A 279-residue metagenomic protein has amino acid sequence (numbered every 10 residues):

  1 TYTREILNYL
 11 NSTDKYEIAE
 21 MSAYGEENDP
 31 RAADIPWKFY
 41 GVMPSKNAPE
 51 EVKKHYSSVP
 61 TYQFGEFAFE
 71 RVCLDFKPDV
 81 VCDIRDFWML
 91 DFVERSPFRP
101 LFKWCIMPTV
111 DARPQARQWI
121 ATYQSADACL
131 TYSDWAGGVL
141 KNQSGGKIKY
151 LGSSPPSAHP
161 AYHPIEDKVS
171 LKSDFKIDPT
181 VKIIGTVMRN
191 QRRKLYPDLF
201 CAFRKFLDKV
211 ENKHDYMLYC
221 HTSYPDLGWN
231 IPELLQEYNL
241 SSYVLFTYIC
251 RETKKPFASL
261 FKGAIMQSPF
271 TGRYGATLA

Functional and structural regions predicted by a protein language model:
T1-E27, F76: N-terminal subdomain of nucleotide-sugar transferases
T1-Y9, D198-A202, L227: Conserved alpha-helical elements of sugar-nucleotide-dependent glycosyltransferases
G25, W135, Y150-E166, R251: Short beta-strand->alpha-helix junction loop in the catalytic core of nucleotide-activated group-transfer enzymes
D34-A128, D134-W135: Extended catalytic core of nucleotide-activated donor transferases of GT-like folds
P97-R99, T222, G228-T277: Nucleotide-activated donor-binding/catalytic signature segment of Leloir-type glycosyltransferases, i.e., the conserved
M107, Y132, S154-S157, T186-N190 (+2 more regions): Short hydrophobic "strand-cap" motifs at the C-terminus of beta-strands
Y162-I177: A short helix/loop element that forms part of the nucleotide-sugar donor recognition site in Leloir-type
I177-K194, F200-F203, L218-Y219: Conserved donor-binding/catalytic core segment of Leloir-type glycosyltransferases
